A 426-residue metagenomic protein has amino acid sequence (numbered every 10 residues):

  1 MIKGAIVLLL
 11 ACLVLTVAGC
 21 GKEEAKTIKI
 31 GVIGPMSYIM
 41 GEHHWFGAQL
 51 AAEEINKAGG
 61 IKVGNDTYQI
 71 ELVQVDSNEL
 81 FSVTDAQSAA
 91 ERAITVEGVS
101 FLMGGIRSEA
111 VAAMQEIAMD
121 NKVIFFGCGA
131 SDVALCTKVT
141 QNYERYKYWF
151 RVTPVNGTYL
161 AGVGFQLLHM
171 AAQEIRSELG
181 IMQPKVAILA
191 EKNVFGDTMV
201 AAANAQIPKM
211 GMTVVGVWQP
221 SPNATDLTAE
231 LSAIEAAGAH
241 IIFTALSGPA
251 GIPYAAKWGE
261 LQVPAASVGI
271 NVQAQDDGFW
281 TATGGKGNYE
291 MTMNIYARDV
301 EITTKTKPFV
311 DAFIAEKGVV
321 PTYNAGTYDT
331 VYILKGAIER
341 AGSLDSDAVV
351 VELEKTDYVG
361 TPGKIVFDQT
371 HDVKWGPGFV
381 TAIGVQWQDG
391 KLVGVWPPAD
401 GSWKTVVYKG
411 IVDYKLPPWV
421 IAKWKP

Functional and structural regions predicted by a protein language model:
M1-K29, I94, W419-P426: Short, low-complexity disordered leader/linker segments with a strong preference for bacterial N-terminal type II
C20-V32, K62-E71, I175-P184: Immediate post-signal peptide segment of exported/extracytoplasmic ligand-binding proteins
K22-A25, M40-F46, I61-T140, V152 (+3 more regions): Beta-alpha junction/loop-to-helix N-cap segments that form part of ligand/metal-binding clefts
G31-Q49, V75-V83, I106-E109, L189-T198 (+3 more regions): Extracytoplasmic "Venus flytrap"
G41-V63, A201-K209: Short, polar/charged alpha-helical segment
V99-V215, A266-T292: Extracytoplasmic ligand/sensor domains, especially the bilobed periplasmic-binding protein
D132, C136, P154, W258-Y328 (+2 more regions): Extracellular/periplasmic periplasmic-binding protein-like sensory domains
A312-N324, K335-S402, P426: Segments of small-molecule ligand-sensing domains
